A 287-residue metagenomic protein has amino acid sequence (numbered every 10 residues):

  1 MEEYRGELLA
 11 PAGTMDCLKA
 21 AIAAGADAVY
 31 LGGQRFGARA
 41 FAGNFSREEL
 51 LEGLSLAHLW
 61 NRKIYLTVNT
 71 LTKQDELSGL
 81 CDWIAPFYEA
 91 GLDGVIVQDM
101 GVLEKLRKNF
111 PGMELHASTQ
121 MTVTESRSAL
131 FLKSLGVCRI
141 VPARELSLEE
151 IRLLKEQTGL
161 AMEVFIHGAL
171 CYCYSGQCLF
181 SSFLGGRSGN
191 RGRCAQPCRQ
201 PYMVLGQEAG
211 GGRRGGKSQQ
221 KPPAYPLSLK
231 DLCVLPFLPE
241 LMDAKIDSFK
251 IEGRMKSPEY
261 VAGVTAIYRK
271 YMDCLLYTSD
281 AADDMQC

Functional and structural regions predicted by a protein language model:
Y4-A28: N-terminal basic/disordered segments at the start of proteins
L8-P11, V29-L31, I64-V68, V95-V97 (+4 more regions): Hydrophobic faces of well-ordered beta-strands that scaffold small-molecule active sites in alpha/beta enzyme cores
A21, D99, L132, V164 (+1 more regions): Conserved, mostly hydrophobic/aromatic
Y30-E48, V68-Q74, R254-V261: Glycine-rich, proline-tolerant flexible connector loops at the mouths of alpha/beta enzymes
F41-L51, M100-L106, E145-Q157, P258-Y260: Active-site-adjacent beta->alpha loops and helix N-cap segments on the catalytic face of soluble alpha/beta enzymes
R47-N109, E114-T122: Active-site beta->alpha loop and helix N-cap motifs at the rims of alpha/beta catalytic domains
E114-D247, V261-V264: Catalytic alpha/beta core domains of metabolic enzymes, predominantly
Y277-A282: Conserved small/polar residues in nucleotide/adenosyl-binding loops
